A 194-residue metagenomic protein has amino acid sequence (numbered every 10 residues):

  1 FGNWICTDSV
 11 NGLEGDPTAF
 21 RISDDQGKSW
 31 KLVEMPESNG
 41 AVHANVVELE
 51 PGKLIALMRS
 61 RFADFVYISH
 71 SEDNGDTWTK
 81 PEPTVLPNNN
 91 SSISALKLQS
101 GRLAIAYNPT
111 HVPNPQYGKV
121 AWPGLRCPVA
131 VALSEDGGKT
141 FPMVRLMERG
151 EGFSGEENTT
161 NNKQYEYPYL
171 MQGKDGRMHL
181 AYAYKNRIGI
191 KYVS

Functional and structural regions predicted by a protein language model:
F1-S194: Asp-box/BNR beta-propeller blade signature and adjacent active/binding-site loops in extracellular glycan-interacting
